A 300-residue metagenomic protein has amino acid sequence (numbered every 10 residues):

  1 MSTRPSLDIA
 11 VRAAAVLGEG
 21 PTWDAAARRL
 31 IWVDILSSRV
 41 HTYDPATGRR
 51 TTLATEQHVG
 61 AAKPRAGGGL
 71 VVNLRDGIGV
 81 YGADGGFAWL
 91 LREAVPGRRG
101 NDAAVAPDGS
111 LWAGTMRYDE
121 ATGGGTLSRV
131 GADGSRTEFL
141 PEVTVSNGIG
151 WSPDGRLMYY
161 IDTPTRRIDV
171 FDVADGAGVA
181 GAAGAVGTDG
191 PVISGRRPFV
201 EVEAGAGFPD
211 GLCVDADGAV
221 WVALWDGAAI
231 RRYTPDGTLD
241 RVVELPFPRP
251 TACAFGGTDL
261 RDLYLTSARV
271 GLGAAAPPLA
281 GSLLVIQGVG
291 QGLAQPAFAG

Functional and structural regions predicted by a protein language model:
S6-R12, G48-A54, F87-E93, S135-P141 (+2 more regions): A short beta-strand motif characteristic of beta-propeller blades
R12-A27, E56-L74, V95-S110, L140-L157 (+4 more regions): Beta-rich, blade/repeat-based domains predominating in secreted/periplasmic proteins but also intracellular
A25, L30-L36, R65, L70-D76 (+5 more regions): Conserved beta-strand positions in repeat-built beta-propeller and related beta-rich domains
R39-H41, G77-G79, G125-S128, R167-D169 (+2 more regions): A short loop-to-beta-strand structural motif that recurs across blades of beta-propeller domains
D44-G48, G82-G86, V130-G134, V173-G176 (+2 more regions): Short loop/turn segments that connect beta-strands within beta-propeller blades
D84-P141: Hydrophobic alpha-helical segments and helix pairs
F171-P191, G288-L293: Short loop/turn segments immediately following beta-strands, especially the blade-tip and inter-blade linker loops
F255-G300: Blade-level signature of beta-propeller repeat domains, shared across WD40, Kelch, NHL, RCC1 and BNR/Asp-box propellers
